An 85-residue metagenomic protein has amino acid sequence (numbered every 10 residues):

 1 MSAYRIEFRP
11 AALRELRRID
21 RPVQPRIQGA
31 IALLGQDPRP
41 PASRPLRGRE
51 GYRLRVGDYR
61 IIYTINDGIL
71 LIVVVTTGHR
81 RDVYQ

Functional and structural regions predicted by a protein language model:
M1-I6, A11-P25, R55-V56, T64-Q85: Enriched for short, Lys/Arg-rich terminal
G29-L54: A short, surface-exposed loop/turn module that caps and links secondary-structure elements
